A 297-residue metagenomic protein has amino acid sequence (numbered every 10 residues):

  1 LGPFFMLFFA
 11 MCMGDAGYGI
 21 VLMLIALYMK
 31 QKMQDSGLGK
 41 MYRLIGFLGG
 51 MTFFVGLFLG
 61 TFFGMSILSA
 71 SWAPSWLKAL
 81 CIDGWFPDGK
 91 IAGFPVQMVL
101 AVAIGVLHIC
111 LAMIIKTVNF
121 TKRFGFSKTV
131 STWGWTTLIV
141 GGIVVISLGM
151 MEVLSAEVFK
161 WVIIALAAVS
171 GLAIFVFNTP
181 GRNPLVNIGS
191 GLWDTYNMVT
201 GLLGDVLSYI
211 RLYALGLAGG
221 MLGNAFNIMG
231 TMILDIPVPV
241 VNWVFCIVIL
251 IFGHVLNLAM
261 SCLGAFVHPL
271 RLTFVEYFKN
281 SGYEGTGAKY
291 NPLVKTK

Functional and structural regions predicted by a protein language model:
L1-K297: Conserved, carboxylate-rich catalytic/transport cores that coordinate ions
